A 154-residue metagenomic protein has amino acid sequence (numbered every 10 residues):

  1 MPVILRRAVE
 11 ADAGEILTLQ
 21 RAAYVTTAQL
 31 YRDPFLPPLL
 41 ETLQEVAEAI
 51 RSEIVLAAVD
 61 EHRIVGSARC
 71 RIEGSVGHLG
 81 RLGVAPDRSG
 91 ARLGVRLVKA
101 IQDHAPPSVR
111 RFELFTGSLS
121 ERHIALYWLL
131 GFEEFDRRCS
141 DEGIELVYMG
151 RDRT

Functional and structural regions predicted by a protein language model:
I4-T18: A short beta-loop-alpha structural element at the N-terminal edge of CoA-dependent acyl/N-acetyltransferase catalytic
T18-V46: Conserved GNAT-fold acetyl-CoA-binding loop/helix
L43-A57, H78: A short helix-loop-beta-strand connector motif used in the catalytic cores of GNAT acetyltransferases and, in some
A57, R63-R71, H78-G83: Conserved beta-strand in the GNAT
L82-S89, T116-S118: A short, internal acetyl-CoA/4′-phosphopantetheine-binding micro-motif in the GNAT/acyltransferase core
V84, G90-D103, A125-L129: Conserved acetyl-CoA-binding loop-helix of GNAT-fold acetyltransferases
A105-T116: Conserved GNAT acetyl-CoA-binding A-motif
P106, W128-R137: Conserved acetyl-CoA-binding loop of GNAT-fold acetyltransferases
